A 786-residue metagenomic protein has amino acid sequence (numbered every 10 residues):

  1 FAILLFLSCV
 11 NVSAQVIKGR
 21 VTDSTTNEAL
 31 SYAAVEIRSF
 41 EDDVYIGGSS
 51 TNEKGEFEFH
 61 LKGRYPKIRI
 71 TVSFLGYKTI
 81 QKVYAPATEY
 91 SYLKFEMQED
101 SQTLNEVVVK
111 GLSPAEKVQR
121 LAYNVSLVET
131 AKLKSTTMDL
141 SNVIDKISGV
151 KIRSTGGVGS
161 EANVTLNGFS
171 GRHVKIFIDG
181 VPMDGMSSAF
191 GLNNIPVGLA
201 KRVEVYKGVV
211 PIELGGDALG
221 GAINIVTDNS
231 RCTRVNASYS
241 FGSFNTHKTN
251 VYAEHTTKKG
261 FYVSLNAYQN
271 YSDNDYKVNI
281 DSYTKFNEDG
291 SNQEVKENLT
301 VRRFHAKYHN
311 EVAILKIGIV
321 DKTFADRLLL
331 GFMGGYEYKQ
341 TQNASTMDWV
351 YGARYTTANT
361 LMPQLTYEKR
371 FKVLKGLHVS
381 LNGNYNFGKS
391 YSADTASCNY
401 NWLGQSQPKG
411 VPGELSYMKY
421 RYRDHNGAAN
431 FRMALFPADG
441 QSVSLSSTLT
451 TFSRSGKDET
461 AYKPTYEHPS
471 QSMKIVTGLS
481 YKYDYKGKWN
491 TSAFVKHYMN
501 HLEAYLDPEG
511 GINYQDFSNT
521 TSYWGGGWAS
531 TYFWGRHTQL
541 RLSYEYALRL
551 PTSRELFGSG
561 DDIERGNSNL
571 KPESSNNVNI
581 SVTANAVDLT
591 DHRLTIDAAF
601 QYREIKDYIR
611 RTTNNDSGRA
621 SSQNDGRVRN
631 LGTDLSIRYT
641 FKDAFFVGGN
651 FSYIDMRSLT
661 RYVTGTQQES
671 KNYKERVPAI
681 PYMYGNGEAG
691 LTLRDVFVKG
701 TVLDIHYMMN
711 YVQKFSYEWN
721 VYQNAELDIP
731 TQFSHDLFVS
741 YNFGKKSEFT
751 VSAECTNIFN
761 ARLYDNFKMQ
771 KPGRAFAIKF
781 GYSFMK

Functional and structural regions predicted by a protein language model:
T22-T26, A33-R38, T71-K78, T88-K134: Short, acidic, small-residue-rich periplasmic hinge/interaction motif at the N-terminus of Gram-negative outer-membrane
E58-H60, V181-K207: Short acidic/polar hinge/loop motifs at secondary-structure boundaries that mediate gating or recognition
F95, V197-N236: A beta-strand signature from Gram-negative outer-membrane beta-barrel systems, especially the internal plug domain
V125, S141-P182: Extracytoplasmic beta-strand/coil segments of soluble accessory domains associated with Gram-negative outer-membrane
I314-E337, T356-E545, V582, D588-Y602 (+2 more regions): Face-selective signature of the C-terminal outer-membrane beta-barrel domain
F533, R541-E545, E573-L631, S652 (+1 more regions): Membrane-embedded beta-barrel scaffold of Gram-negative outer-membrane proteins
L548, E604-D607, V647, I705-K786: C-terminal beta-signal and adjacent terminal beta-strands/loops of Gram-negative outer-membrane beta-barrel proteins
T595-E604, Q623-S716: Gram-negative outer-membrane beta-barrel transporters
